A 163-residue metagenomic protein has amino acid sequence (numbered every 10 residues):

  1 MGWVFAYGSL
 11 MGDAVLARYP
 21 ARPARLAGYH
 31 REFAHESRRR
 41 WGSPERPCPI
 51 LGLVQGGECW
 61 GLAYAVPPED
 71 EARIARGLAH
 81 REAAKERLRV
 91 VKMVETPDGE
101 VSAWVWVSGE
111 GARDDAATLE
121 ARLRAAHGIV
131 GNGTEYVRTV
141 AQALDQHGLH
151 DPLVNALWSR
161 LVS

Functional and structural regions predicted by a protein language model:
M1-S163: A glycine-rich, hydrophobic/aromatic-adjacent loop/helix-cap motif
